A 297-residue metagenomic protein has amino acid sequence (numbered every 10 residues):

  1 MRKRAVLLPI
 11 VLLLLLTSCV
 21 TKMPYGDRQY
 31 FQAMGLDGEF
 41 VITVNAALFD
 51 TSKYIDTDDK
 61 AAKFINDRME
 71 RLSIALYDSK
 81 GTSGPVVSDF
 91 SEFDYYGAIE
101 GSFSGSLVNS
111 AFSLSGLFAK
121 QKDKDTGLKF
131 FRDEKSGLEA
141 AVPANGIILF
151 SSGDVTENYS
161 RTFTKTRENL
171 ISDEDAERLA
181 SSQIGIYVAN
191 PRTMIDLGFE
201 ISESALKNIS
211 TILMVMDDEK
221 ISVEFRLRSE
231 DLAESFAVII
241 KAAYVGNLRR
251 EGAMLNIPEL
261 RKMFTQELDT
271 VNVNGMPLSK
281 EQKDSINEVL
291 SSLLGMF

Functional and structural regions predicted by a protein language model:
M1-L8: Bacterial N-terminal signal peptides that target proteins for export
L15-S18: C-terminal motif of bacterial Sec signal peptides marking the signal peptidase cleavage site
V20-M23: Bacterial signal peptide processing site
Y30-L76, K120-E224, L232, V238 (+1 more regions): An internal, short helix-loop-strand segment that often contains or flanks glycine-aspartate motifs
F49-T51, S91, F103-L107: Primarily extracytoplasmic ectodomains and periplasmic/lumenal surface modules that are beta-strand-rich
L76-F103, L213-A233: A short acidic-to-branched-hydrophobic micro-motif
S102-N145, I239-T270: Short Gly/Thr-rich strand-loop-strand
N208-F297: Extracytoplasmic/luminal low-complexity segments enriched in Pro/Gly and acidic/polar residues that act as flexible
